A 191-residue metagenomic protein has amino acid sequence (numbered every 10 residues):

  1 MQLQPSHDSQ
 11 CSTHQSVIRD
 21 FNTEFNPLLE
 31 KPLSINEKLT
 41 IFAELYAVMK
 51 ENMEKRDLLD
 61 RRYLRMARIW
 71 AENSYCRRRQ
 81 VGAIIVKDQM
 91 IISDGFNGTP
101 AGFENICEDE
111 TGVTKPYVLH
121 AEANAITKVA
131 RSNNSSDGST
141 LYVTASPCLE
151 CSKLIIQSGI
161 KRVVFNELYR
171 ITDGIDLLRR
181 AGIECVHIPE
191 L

Functional and structural regions predicted by a protein language model:
Q2-Q4, L141: Residue-level signal for mature regions of secreted extracellular proteins and peptides
D8, V17-D20, E24, E30 (+2 more regions): Acidic, Ala/Val/Gly-enriched low-complexity intrinsically disordered segments
P32-L191: Zinc-dependent deaminase catalytic domain
